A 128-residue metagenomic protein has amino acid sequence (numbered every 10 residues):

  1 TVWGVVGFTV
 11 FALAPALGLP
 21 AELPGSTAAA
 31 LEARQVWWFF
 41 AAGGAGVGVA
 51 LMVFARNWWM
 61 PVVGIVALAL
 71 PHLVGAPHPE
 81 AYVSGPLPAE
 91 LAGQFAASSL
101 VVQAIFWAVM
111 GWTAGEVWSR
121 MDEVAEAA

Functional and structural regions predicted by a protein language model:
T1-V2, E32, A97: Membrane-water interface at loop-to-transmembrane-helix junctions
V2-L17, A41, V66-V74, F106: Alpha-helical transmembrane segments of multi-pass integral membrane proteins
V6-V49: Membrane-proximal helix-loop-helix units in multi-pass membrane proteins
V36-W37, F54-A128: C-terminal transmembrane helix-loop-helix hairpin of multi-pass membrane proteins
